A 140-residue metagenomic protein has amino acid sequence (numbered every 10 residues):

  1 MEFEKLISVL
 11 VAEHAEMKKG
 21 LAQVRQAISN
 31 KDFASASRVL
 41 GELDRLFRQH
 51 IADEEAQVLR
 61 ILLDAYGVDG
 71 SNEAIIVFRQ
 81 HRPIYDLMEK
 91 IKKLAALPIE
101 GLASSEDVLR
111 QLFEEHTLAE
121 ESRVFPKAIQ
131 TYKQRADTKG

Functional and structural regions predicted by a protein language model:
M1-G140: Small-residue-biased structural context
